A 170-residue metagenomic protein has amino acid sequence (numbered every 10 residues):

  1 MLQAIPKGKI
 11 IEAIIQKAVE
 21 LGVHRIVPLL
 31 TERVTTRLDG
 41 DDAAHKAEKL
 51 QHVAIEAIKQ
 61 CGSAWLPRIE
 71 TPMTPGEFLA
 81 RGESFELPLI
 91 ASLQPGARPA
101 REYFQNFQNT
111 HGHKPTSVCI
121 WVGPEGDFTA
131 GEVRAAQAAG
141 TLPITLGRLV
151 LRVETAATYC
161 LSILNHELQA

Functional and structural regions predicted by a protein language model:
M1-I90: RNA substrate-binding interface of SAM-dependent RNA methyltransferases
Q3, P67-E70, E125, L149 (+1 more regions): Glycine- and other small-residue-rich loops at beta-strand/loop junctions that grip anionic moieties
P6, R33-V34, P95, E125-G126 (+1 more regions): Short, glycine/serine-rich, charged loops/turns that create anion-binding and catalytic segments at active sites
Q16-L21, Q105-N109, R134-A139, L161: Short, solvent-exposed amphipathic alpha-helical segments in soluble enzyme and RNA/protein-processing domains
T35-T36, R98, V153, C160: Generic structural signal for helix capping and beta-alpha/helix-loop junctions
E70-T74, P95, T155: Short beta->alpha linker loops
E83-E132, L142-T145: Active-site/ligand-binding-proximal alpha/beta "capping" segment
A130-A170: Structured adenosyl-cofactor binding patch, chiefly the S-adenosyl-L-methionine
